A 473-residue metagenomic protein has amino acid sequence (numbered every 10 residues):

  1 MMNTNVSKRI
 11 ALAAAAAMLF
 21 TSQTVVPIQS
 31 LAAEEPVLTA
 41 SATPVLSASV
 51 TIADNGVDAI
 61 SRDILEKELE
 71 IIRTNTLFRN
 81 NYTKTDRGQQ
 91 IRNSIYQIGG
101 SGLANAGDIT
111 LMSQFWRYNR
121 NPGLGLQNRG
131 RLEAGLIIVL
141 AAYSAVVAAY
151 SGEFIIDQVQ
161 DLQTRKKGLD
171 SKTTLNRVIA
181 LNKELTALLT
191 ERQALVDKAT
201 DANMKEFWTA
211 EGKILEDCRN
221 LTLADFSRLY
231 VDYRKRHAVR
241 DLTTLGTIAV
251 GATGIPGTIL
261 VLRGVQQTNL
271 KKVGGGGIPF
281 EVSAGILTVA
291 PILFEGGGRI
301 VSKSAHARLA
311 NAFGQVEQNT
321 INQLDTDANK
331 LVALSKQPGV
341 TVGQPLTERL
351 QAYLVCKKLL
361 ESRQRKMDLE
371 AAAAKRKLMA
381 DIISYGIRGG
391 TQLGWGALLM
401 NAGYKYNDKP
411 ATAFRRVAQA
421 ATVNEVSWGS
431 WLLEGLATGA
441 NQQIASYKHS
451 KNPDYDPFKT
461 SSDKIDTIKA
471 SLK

Functional and structural regions predicted by a protein language model:
M1-E35: Classical Sec-dependent N-terminal signal peptides that target proteins to the secretory pathway
E34-N128, A134-A142, V146, A210-Y233 (+1 more regions): Leu/Val/Ala/Ile-rich N-terminal alpha-helices, chiefly Sec-type signal peptides and the beginnings
T51-N75, K166-R192, S304-K377, D381 (+2 more regions): Cytosolic/matrix-facing juxtamembrane and C-terminal tails of multi-pass cellular membrane proteins
R73-N81, T209-R240, L350-I382, L399-P410: Membrane-proximal, non-transmembrane alpha-helical segments
I91-W116, R131-V159, K235-R263, G275-S304 (+2 more regions): Membrane-active amphipathic alpha-helices enriched in small hydrophobic residues
G100, V146-D157, N176-G264, P291: Long, acidic/polar, low-complexity amphipathic helices and coiled-coil-like
N119-L132, Q266-G275, P410-A418: A cross-kingdom feature marking solvent-exposed beta-strand/loop segments within repeated, beta-rich binding/scaffold
F154-S171: Surface-exposed, polar helix/loop patches in the mature regions of secreted/periplasmic/lumenal proteins that form
